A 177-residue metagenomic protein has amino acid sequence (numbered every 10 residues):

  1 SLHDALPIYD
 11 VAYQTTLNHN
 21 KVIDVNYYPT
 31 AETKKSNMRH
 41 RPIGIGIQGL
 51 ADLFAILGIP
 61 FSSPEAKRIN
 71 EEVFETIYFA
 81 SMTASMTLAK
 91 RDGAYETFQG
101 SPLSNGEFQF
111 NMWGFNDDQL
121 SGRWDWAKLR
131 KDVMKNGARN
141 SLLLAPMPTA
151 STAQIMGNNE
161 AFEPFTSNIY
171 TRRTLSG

Functional and structural regions predicted by a protein language model:
S1, A5-G177: Long, C-terminal-biased catalytic regions of enzyme "large/alpha" subunits
